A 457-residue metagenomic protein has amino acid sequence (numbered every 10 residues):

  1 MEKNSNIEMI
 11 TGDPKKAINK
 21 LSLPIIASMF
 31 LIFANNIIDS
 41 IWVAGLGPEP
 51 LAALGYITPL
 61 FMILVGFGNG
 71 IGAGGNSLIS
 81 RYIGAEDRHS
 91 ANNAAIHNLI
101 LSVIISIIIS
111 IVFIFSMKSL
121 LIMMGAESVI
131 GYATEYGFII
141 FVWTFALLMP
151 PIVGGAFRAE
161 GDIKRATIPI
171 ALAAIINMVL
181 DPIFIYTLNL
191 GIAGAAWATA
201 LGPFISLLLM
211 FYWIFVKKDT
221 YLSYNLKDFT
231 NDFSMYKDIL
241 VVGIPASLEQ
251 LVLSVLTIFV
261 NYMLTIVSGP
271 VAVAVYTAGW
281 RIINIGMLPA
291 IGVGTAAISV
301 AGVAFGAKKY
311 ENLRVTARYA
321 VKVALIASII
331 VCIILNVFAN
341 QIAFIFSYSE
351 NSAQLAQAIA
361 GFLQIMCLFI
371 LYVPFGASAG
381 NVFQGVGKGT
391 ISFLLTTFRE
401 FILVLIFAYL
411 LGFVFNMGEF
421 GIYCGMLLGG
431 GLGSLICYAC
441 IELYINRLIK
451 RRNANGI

Functional and structural regions predicted by a protein language model:
M1-S22, I79-F145, N189-G243, A301-L368 (+1 more regions): Short alpha-helical transmembrane segments in multi-pass integral membrane proteins
M9-I41, G45-L46, M62-G74, L78 (+6 more regions): N-terminal transmembrane alpha-helices
K20-D39, I139, A173, G202-S206 (+3 more regions): Transmembrane helical elements of multi-pass membrane transporters/channels
I25, M29, S40-I41, S77 (+16 more regions): Transmembrane alpha-helix boundary and packing residues in multipass membrane permease domains and related
F30, A34-A52, L121-E127, I183-L190 (+5 more regions): Helix-terminus/linker motif at the lipid-water interface of multi-pass membrane proteins
P48-P59, A133-G137, A196, S268-I285 (+2 more regions): Small-residue hotspots at the loop-to-helix junctions and early N-terminal turns of transmembrane alpha-helices
L51-I111, L147-A166, V275-A339, V373-L395: Small-residue-rich hydrophobic transmembrane alpha-helices
G72, I139-R158, A166-N177, A195-M210 (+5 more regions): Short runs within selected transmembrane alpha-helices of multi-pass transporters and secretion channels
